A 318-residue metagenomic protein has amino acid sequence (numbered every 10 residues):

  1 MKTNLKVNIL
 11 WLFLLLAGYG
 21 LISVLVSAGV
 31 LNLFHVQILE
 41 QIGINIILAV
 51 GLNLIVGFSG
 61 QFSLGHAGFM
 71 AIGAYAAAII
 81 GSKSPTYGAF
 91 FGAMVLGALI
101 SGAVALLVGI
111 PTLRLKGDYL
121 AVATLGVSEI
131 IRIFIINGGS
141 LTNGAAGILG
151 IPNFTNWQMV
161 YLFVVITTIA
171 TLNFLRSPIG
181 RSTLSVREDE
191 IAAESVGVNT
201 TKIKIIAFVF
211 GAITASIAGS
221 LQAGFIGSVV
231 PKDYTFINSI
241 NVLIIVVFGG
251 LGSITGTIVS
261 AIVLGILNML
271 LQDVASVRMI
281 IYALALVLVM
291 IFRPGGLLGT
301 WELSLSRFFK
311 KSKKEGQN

Functional and structural regions predicted by a protein language model:
M1-G20, E188-E190, S195-K202, L271-N318: Cytosolic-side transmembrane-helix boundaries in multi-pass membrane proteins
M1-I47, A76, T86-A93, Q317-N318: Membrane-interfacial amphipathic/re-entrant helices at transmembrane-helix boundaries
N32-P85, I110-L120, E190-E194, N199 (+1 more regions): Single transmembrane alpha-helix segments in multi-pass membrane proteins
A67, V95, I205-I291: Transmembrane alpha-helical segments in multi-pass inner-membrane proteins
P85-E129, V259-A261: Alpha-helical transmembrane segments within multi-pass membrane transporters and channels
L106, P152-V186, T201, T214: Alpha-helical transmembrane segments of multi-pass integral membrane proteins
A121-M159, G180, G295-L303: Extracellular/periplasmic helix-loop junction at the C-terminal end of a transmembrane helix in multi-pass membrane
V127-I136, F163-T171, A207-F225: Alpha-helical transmembrane segments in inner-membrane proteins
